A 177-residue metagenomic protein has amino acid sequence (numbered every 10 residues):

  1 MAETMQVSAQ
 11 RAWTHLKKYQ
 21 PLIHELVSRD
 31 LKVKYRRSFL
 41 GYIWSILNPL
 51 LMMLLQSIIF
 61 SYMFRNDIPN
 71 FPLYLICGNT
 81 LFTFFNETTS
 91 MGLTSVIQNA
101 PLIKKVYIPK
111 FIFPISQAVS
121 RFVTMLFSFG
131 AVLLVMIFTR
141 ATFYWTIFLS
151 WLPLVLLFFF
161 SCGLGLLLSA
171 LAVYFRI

Functional and structural regions predicted by a protein language model:
M1-R176: Hydrophobic transmembrane alpha-helices and immediately adjacent juxtamembrane helices of multi-pass inner-membrane
